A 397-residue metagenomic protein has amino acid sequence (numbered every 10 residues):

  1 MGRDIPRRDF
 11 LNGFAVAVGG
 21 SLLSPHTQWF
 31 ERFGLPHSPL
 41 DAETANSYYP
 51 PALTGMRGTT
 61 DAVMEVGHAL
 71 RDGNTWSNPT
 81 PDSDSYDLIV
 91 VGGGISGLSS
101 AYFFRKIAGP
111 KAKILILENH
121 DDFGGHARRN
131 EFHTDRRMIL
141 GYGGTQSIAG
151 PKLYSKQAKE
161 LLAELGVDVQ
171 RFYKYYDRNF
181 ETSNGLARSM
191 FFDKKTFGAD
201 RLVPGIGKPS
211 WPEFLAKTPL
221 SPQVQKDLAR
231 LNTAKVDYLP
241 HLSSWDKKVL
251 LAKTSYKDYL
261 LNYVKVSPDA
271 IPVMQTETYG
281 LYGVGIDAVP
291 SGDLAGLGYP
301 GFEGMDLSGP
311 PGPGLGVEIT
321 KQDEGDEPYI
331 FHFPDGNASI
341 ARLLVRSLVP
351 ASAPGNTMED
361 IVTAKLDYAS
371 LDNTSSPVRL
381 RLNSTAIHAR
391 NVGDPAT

Functional and structural regions predicted by a protein language model:
M1-V18: N-terminal secretory signal peptides and thylakoid transit peptides that target proteins across membranes
G2-I5, S24-S83, L344: C-terminal segment of N-terminal export signals and the immediately downstream linker at the start of the mature
F14, V18-H26, A112, D121-A127 (+4 more regions): A generic secondary-structure signal for well-formed alpha-helical elements
T44-A52, G125-K156, G301-Q322: Glycine-rich active-site loop/strand segments that organize a redox cofactor
R57, V63-E65, D72-V249: N-terminal glycine-rich phosphate/pyrophosphate-binding loop and immediately adjacent elements
H120, R390-G393: A generic structural motif
K226-S384, V392-P395: Active-site/ligand-binding neighborhood in enzyme catalytic cores
